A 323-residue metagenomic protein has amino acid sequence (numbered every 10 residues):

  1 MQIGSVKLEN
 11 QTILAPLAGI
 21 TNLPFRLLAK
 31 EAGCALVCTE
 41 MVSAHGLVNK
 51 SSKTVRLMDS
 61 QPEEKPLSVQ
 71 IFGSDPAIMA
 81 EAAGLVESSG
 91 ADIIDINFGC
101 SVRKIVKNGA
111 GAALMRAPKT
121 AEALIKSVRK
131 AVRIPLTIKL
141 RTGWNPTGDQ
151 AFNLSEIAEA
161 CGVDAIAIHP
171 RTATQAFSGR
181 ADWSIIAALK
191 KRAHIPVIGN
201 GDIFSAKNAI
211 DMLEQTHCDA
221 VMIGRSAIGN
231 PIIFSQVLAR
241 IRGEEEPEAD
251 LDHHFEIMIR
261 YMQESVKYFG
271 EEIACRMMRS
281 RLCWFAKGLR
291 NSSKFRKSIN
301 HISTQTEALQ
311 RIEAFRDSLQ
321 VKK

Functional and structural regions predicted by a protein language model:
M1-I13, H45-L67, C100, I105-N108 (+2 more regions): N-terminal small/glycine-rich loop or linker at the start of catalytic domains across soluble metabolic enzymes
Q2, L17-D92: Glycine-rich, positively charged N-terminal anion/phosphate-binding segment
G4, L8, T12, A18 (+8 more regions): Alpha/beta catalytic cores of nucleotide-metabolism and tRNA/nucleoside-modifying enzymes
L17-G19, V42-A44, F72-S74, G99-S101 (+4 more regions): Active-site beta-loop-alpha junctions enriched in small/polar residues
V37-T39, I93-I96, D219-I223: Short hydrophobic/aromatic-enriched beta-strand-loop microsegments
A80-I94, F98-A110, K119-I195: Alpha/beta enzyme core
M115: Aromatic- and acidic-residue-enriched carbohydrate-binding clefts of CAZyme catalytic domains
